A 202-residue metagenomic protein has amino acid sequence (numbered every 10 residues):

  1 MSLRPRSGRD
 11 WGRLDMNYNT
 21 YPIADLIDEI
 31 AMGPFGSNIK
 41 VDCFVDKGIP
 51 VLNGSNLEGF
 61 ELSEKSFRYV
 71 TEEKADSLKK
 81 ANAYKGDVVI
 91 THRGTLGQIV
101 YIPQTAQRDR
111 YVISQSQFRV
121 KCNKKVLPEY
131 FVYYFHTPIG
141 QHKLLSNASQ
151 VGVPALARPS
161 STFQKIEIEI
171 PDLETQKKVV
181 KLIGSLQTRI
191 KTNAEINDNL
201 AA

Functional and structural regions predicted by a protein language model:
S2-F35, E169-A202: Non-catalytic DNA-recognition/assembly elements of restriction-modification systems
M16, R110-F118, S149-V180: A short glycine-rich beta-alpha junction/loop motif
T20-V41, S55-V88: Sequence-specific dsDNA recognition surfaces
Y21, E129, Y133, T137-P138 (+3 more regions): Residues on a specific face of well-ordered alpha-helices
L26, L52-S55, N123, P171: Structured loops at beta-to-helix junctions and adjacent beta-edge loops in soluble globular domains
G48, S66, S114-S116: A generic structural signal for short beta-strands and their flanking turns/coil linkers
N53-G54, E72-G140, G152: A short beta-sheet element
H136, L145-S146, E169: Well-ordered mid-protein domain cores that form the structural environment of catalytic cofactors
